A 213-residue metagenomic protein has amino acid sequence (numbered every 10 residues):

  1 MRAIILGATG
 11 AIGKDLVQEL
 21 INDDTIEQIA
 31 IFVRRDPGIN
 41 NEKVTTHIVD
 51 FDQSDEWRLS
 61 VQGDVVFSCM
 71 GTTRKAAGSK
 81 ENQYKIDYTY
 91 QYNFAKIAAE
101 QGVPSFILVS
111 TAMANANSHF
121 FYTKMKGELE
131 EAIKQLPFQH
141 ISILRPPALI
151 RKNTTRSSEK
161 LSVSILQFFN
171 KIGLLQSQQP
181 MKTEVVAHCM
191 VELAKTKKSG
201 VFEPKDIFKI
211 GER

Functional and structural regions predicted by a protein language model:
R2-D23: N-terminal Rossmann NAD(P)H-binding glycine-rich loop of SDR-like oxidoreductase domains
I4, G38, V44-N93, I97-E100 (+1 more regions): NAD(P)H-binding glycine-rich loop region in Rossmannoid oxidoreductase-like domains and their noncatalytic homologs
L6, F32, C69-M70, F106-A112 (+1 more regions): SDR active-site strand-loop-helix element
N22, E27, A116-R213: Oxidoreductase cofactor-interface core, primarily capturing Rossmann-like NAD(P)-dependent enzymes
E27, D64-V65, P104: Conserved acidic residues
A30-G38: Short, polar loop motifs at secondary-structure junctions
K80, K85-E130, Q135, S142-L144: Conserved Rossmann-fold NAD(P)-dependent oxidoreductase catalytic core, especially the SDR/UDP-sugar
